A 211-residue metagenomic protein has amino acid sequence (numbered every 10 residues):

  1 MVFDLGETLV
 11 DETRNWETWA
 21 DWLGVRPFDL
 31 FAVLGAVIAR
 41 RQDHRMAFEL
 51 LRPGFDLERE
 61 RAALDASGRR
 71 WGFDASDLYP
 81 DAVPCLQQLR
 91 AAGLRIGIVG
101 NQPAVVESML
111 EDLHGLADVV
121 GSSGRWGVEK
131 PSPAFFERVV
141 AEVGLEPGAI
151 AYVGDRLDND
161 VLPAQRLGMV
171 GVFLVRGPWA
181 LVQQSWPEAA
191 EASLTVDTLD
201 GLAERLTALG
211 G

Functional and structural regions predicted by a protein language model:
M1, V83, Q87-G211: Asp-based, Mg2+/Mn2+-dependent phosphohydrolase catalytic module
M1-A92, P103-E107: N-terminal helical cap/lid subdomain that shapes the substrate entry/recognition surface in HAD-like hydrolases
